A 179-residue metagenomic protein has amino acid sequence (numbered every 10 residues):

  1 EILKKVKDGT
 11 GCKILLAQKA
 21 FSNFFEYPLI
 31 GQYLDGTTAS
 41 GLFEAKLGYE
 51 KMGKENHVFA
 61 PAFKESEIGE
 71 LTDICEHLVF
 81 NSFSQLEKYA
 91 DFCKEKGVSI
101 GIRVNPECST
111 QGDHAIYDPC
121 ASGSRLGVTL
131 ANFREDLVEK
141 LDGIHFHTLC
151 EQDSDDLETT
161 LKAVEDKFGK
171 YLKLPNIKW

Functional and structural regions predicted by a protein language model:
I2-G9, L47: A short, N-terminal amphipathic alpha-helix
C12-K178: Active-site-proximal beta-alpha core segment in soluble small-molecule metabolic enzymes
